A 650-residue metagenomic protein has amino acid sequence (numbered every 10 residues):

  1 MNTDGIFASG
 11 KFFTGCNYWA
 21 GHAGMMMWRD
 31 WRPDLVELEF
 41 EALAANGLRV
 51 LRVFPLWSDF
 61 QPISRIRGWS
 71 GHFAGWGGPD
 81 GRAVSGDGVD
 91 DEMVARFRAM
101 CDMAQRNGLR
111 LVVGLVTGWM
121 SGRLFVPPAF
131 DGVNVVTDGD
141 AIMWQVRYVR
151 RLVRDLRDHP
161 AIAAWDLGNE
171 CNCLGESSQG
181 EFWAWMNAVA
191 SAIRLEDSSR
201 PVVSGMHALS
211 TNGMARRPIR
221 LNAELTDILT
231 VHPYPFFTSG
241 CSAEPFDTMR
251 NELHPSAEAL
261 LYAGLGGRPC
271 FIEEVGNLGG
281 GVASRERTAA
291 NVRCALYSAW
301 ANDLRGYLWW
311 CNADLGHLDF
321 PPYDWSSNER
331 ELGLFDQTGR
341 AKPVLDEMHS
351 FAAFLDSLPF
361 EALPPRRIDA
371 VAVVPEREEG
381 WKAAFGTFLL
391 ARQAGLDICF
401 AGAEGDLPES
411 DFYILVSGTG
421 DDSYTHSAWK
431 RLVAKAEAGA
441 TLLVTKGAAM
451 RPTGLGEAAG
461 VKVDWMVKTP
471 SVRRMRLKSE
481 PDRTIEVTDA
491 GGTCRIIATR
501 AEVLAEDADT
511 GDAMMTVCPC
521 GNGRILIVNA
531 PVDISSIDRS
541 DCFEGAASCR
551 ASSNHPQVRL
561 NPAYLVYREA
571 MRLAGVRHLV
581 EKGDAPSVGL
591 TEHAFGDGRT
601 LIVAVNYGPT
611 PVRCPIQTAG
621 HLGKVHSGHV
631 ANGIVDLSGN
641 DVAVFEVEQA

Functional and structural regions predicted by a protein language model:
N2-I228, N291: Active-site mouth of glycoside hydrolases
P201-M206, S210-G280, A353: Glycoside hydrolase catalytic-domain groove-lining segments
V275, T288-D324: Substrate-binding cleft of secreted/luminal carbohydrate-active enzymes
N312-R367, G386: Aromatic-rich peripheral "rim/lid" segments of glycoside hydrolase catalytic domains that contact and position glycan
A353-E378, R577-T600: Surface beta-strand/loop "capping" patches
F388-P408: A short, well-structured beta->alpha microelement
L407-D422: Short, well-ordered secondary-structure micro-motifs within conserved domains or adaptor modules
D421-A650: A conserved amphipathic helix/loop scaffold that creates a polar/acidic microenvironment used either to coordinate
